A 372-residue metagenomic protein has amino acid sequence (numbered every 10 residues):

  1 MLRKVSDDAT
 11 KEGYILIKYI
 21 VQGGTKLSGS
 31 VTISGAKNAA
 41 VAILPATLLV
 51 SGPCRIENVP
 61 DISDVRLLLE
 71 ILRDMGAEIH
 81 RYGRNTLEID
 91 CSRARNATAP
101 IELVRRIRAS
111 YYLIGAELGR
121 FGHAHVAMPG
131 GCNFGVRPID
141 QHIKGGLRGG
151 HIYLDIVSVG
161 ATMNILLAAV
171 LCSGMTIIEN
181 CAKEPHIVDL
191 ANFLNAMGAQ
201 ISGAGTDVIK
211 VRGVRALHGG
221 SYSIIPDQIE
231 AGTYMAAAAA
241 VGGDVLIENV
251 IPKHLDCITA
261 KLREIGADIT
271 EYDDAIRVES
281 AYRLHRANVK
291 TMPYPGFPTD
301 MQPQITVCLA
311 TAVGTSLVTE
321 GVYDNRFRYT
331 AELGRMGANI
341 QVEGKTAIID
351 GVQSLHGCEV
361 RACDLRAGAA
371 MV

Functional and structural regions predicted by a protein language model:
L2-V372: Short, structured segments at the rim of ligand-binding sites
